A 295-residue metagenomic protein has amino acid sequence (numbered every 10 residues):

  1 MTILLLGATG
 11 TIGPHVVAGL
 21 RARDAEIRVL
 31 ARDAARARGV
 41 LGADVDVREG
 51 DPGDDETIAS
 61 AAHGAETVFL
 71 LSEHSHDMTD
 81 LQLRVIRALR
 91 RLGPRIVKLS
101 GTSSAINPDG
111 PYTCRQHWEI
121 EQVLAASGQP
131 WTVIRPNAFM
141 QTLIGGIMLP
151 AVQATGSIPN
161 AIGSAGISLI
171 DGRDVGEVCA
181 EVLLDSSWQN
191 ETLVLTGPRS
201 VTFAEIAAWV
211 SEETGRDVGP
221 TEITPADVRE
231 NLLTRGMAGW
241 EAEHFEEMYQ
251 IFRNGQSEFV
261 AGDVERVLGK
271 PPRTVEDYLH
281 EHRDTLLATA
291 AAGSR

Functional and structural regions predicted by a protein language model:
M1-V40, G53-E56, H63-A65, H74-L83 (+6 more regions): Oxidoreductase cofactor-interface core, primarily capturing Rossmann-like NAD(P)-dependent enzymes
L6, L71, G269: Residues lining the SAM
A43: Short, positively charged
G50: Cofactor-binding loops of NAD(P)H-dependent oxidoreductases, dominated by short-chain dehydrogenase/reductases
A226-R295: A hydrophobic C-terminal alpha-helical subdomain
